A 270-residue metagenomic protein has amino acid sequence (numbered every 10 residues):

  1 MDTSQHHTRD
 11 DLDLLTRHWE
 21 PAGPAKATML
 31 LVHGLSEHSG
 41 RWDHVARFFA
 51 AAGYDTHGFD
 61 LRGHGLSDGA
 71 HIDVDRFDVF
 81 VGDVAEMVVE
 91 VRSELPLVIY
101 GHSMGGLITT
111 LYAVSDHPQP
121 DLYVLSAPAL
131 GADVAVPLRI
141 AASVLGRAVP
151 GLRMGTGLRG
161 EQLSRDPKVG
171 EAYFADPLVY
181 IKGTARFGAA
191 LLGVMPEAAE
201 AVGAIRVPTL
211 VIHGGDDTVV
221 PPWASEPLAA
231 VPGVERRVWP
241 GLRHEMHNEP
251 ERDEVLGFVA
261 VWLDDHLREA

Functional and structural regions predicted by a protein language model:
M1-G23: N-terminal cap/lid segment of alpha/beta-hydrolase-fold proteins
G34-H44, T56: Serine-hydrolase catalytic-loop signature spanning alpha/beta hydrolases and amidase-signature enzymes
S36-S39, G65-V91, V255: Catalytic nucleophile-loop/oxyanion-hole region of alpha/beta-hydrolase and closely related hydrolase-like folds
A46-G69: Conserved alpha/beta-hydrolase
G106-H117, Y123: Short glycine-enriched nucleophile-adjacent loop and the immediately C-terminal alpha-helix near the catalytic center
I205, V211-H213, D217: Short beta-strand/loop motif that positions the catalytic acidic residue of the alpha/beta-hydrolase fold
T218-A224: Conserved alpha/beta-hydrolase "acid-adjacent" motif
E235-A270: Catalytic active-site module of serine/aspartate enzymes centered on a nucleophile-bearing elbow/loop
